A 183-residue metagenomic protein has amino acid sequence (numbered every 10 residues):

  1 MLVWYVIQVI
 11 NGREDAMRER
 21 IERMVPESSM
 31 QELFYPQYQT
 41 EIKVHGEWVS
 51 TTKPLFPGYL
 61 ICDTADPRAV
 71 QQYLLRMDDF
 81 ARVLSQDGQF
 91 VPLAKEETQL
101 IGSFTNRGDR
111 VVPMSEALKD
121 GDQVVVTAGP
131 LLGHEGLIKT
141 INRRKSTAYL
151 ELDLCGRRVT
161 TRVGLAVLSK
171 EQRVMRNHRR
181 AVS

Functional and structural regions predicted by a protein language model:
M1-Q123, K145, Y149-S183: Acidic-enriched and Gly/Ser
G46-W48, H134-I138: Short beta-alpha junctions and helix-cap segments that line functional grooves
T51, V125-T127, K139: Residues embedded in well-ordered secondary-structure elements
F56, T127-E135: Short coil-to-beta-strand transition motifs
G129-L131, I141-S146: Short, conserved beta-turn/loop elements at beta-strand boundaries and strand-helix junctions
L132, K139, V159: Short, flexible micro-motifs
